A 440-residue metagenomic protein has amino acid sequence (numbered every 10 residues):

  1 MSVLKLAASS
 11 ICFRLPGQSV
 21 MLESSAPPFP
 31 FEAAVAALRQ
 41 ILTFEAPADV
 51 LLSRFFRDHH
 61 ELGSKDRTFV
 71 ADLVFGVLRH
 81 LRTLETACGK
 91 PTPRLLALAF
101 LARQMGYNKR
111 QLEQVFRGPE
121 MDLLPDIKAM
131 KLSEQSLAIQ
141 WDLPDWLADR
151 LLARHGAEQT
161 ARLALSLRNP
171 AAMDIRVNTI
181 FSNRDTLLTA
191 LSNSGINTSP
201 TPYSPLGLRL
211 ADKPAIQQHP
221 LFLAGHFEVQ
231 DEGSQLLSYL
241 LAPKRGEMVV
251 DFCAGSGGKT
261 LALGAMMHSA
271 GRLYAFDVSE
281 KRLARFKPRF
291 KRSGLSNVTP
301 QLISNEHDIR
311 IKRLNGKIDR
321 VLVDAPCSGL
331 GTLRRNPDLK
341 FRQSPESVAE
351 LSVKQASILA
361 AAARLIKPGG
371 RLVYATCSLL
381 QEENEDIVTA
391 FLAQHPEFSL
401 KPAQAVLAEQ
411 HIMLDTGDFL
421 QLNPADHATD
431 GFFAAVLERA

Functional and structural regions predicted by a protein language model:
V3-Q218, K317: Class I Rossmann-like S-adenosyl-L-methionine
D149, V278-K281, L339-I366: Glycine-rich S-adenosyl-L-methionine
G246-C253: Conserved class I S-adenosyl-L-methionine
M267-H268, I366-K367: Helix-to-beta-strand junctions that scaffold the AdoMet/dcAdoMet cofactor pocket in Class I SAM-dependent enzymes
R272-D277: Conserved SAM-binding motif I beta-strand of class I
A284-N315: S-adenosyl-L-methionine
S304-L322, P326-S328, A349, A356 (+1 more regions): C-terminal catalytic and target-recognition region of SAM-dependent MTase-like enzymes, primarily methyltransferases
